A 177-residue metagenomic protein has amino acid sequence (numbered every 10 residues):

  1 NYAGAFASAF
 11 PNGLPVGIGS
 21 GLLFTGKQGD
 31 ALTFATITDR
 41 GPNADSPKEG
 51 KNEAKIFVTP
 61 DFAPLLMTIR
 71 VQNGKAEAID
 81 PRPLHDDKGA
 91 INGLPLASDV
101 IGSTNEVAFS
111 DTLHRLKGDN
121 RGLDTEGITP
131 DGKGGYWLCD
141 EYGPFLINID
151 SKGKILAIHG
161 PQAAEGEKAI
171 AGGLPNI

Functional and structural regions predicted by a protein language model:
N1-I177: Sequence/structural signature of beta-propeller domains
